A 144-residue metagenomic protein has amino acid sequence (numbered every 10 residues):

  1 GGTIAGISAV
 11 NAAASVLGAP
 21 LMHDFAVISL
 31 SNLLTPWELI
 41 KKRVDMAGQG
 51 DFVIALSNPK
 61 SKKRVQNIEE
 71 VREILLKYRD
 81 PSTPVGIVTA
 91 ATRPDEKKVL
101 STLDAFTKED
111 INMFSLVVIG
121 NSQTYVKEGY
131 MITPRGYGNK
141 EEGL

Functional and structural regions predicted by a protein language model:
G1-G50: Class I SAM-dependent methyltransferase SAM-binding "motif I" and its flanking Rossmann-like core
Q49-L144: A contiguous loop/helix-start segment that scaffolds small-molecule binding in enzyme catalytic cores
